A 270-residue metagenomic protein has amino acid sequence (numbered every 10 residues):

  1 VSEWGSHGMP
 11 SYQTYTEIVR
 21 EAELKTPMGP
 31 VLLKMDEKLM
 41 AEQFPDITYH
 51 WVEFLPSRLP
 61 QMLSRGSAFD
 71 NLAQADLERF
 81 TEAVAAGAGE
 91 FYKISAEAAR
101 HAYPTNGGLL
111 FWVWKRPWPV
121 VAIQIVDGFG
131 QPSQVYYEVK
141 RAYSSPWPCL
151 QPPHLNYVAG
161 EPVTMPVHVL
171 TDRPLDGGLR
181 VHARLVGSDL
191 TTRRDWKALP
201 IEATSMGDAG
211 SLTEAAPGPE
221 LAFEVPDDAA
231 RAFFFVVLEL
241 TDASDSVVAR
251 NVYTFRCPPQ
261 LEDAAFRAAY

Functional and structural regions predicted by a protein language model:
V1-S188, R193-D195: Substrate-binding clefts and catalytic carboxylate motifs of secreted carbohydrate-active enzymes
Q134, R194, F233, V248-V252: Short edge beta-strand segments in beta-sheet-rich domains
P162-E224, A230-T241: Beta-strand-rich binding/interaction modules
D245-Y270: Short beta-strand elements
